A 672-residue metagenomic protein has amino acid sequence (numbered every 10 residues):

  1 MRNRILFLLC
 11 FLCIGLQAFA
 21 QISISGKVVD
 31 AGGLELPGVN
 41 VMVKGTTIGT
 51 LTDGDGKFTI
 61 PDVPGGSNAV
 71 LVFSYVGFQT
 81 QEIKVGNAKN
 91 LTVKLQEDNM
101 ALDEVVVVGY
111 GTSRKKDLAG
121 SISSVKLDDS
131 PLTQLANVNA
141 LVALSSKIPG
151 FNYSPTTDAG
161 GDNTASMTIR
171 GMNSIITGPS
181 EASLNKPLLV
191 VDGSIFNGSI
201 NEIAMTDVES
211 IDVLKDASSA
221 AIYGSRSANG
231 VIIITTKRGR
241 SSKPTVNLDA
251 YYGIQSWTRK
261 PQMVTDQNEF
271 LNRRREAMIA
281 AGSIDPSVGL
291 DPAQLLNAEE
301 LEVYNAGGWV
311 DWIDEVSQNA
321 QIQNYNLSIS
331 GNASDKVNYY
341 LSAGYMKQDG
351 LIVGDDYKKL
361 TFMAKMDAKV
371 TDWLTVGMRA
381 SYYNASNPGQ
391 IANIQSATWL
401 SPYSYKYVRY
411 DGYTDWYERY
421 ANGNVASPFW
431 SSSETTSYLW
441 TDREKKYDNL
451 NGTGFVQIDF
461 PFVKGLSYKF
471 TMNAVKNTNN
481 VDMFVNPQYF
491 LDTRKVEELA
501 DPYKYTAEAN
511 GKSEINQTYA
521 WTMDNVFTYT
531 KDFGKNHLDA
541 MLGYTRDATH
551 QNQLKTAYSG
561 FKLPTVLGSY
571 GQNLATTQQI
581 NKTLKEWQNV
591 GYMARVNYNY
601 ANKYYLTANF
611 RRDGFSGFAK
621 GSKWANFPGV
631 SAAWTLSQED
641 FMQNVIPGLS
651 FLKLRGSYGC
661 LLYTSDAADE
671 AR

Functional and structural regions predicted by a protein language model:
M1-F11, G15-M363, V370, T375-G377 (+2 more regions): Short, small/polar-rich motifs associated with maturation and membrane association, primarily at protein termini
F58, M167, I232, L327 (+7 more regions): Membrane-embedded beta-strands of outer-membrane beta-barrel proteins, especially the hydrophobic/small aromatic
N137, S241, I322, S334 (+6 more regions): Outer-membrane beta-barrel channels and translocator barrels
S174-I176, R240-G308, G350-Y357, T361-N451 (+4 more regions): Surface-exposed loop/interface segments of Gram-negative outer-membrane beta-barrel transport/assembly proteins
V208, F362, Y592-V596, Y604-G614 (+1 more regions): Extended, hydrophobic alpha-helical segments in both membrane/secreted and soluble proteins
T236-R238, G331-A333, A368, A380 (+6 more regions): Residue-level signature of outer-membrane beta-barrel architecture
A343-D349, L606-F615, G656: Transmembrane beta-strand segments that form the barrel wall of outer-membrane beta-barrel proteins
K620-W624: Short glycine/threonine-rich loop-to-helix capping motif typified by GTGT followed within a few residues by an Asp-Pro
